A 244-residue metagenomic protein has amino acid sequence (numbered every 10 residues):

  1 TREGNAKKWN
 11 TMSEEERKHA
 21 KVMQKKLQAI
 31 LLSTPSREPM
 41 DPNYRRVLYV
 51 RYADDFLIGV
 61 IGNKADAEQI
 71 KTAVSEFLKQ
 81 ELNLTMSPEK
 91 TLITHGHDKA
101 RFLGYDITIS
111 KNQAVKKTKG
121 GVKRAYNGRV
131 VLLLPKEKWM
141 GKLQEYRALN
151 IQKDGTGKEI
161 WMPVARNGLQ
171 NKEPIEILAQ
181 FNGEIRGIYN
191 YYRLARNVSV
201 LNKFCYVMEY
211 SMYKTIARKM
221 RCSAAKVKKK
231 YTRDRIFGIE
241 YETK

Functional and structural regions predicted by a protein language model:
T1-K244: Non-catalytic terminal/accessory segments
